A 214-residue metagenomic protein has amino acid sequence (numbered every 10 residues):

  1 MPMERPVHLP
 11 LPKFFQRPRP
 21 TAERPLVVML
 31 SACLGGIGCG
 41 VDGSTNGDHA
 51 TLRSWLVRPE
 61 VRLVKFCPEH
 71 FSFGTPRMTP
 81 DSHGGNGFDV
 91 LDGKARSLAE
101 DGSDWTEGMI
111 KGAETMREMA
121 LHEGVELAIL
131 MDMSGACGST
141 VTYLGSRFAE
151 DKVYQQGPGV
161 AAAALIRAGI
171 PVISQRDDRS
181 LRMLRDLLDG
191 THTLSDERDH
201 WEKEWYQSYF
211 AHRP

Functional and structural regions predicted by a protein language model:
P2-N46: Active-site and ligand/interface coordination hotspots across diverse enzymes and nucleic-acid-associated assemblies
E4-L9, E23, L91-T115, D151-P214: Divalent-metal-activated hydrolytic enzyme cores
L11-E23, A50-R62, G74, G112-L127: Short amphipathic alpha-helices and their capping/turn segments at secondary-structure boundaries
C33, M131-G135, D177: Short, well-ordered beta-to-alpha junction loops that form the rim of enzyme active sites and present histidine/acidic
I37-G38, G74-T75, A136-T140, L181-M183: Short catalytic/ligand-binding loop motif for oxyanion handling, primarily in non-cytosolic enzymes, centered on
T45-A50, Q155-P158: Charged helix-capping and loop-helix junction motifs
D48-L98: Short, surface-exposed acidic-centric catalytic microdomains
M133, C137-A162: Short Gly/Thr/Asp-enriched flexible loops that form oxyanion-binding sites at enzyme active sites
